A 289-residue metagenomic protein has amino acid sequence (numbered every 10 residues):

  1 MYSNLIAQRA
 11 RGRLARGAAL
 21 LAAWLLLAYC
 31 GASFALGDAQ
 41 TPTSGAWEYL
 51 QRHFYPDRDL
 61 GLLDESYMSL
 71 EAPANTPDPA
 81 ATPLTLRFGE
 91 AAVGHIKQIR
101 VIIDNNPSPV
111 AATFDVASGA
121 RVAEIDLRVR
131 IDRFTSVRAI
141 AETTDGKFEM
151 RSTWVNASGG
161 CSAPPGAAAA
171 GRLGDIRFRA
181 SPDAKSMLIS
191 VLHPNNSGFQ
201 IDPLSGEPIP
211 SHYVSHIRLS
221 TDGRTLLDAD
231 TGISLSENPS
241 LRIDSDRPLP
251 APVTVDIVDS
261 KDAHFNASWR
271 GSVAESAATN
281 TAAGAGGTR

Functional and structural regions predicted by a protein language model:
M1-A15: N-terminal secretory signal peptides that target proteins for export/translocation
R16-A23: Sec-dependent N-terminal signal peptides
C30-A32: N-terminal signal peptide c-region/cleavage motif recognized by signal peptidases
F34-A184, L188-T254, V258-T288: A general "mature secreted/periplasmic domain" signal
